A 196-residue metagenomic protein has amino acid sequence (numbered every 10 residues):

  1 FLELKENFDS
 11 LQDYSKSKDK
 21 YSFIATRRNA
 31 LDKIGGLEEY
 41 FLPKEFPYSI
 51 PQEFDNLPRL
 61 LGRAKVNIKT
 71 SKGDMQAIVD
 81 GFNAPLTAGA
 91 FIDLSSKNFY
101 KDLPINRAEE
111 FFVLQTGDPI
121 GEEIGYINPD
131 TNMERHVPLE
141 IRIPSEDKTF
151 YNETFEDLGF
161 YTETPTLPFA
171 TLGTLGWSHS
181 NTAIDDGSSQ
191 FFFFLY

Functional and structural regions predicted by a protein language model:
F1-Y196: Cross-family detector of peptidyl-prolyl cis-trans isomerase
